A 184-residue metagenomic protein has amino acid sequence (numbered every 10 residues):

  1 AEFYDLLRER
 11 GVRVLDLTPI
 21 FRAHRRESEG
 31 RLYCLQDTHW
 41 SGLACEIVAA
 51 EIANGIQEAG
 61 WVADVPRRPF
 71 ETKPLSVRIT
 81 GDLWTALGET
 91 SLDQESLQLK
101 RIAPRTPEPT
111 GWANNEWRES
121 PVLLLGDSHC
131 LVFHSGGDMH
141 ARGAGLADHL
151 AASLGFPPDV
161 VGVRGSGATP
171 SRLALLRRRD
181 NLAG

Functional and structural regions predicted by a protein language model:
A1-G184: Extracellular glycan-modifying ectodomains
